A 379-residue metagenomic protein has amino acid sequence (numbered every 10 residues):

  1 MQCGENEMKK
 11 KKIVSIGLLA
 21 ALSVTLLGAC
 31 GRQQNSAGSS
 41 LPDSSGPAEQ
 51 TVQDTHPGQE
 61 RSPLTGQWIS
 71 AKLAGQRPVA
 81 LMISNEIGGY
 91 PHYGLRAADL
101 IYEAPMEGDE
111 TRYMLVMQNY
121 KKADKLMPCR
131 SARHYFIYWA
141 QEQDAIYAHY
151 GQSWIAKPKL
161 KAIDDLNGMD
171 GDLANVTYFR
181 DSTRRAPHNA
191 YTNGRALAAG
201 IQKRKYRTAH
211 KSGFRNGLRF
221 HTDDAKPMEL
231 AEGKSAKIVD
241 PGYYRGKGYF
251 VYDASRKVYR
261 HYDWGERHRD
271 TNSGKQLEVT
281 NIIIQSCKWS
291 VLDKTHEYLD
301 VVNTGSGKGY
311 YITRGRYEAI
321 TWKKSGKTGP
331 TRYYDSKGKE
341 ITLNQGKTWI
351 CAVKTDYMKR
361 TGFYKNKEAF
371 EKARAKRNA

Functional and structural regions predicted by a protein language model:
M1-E7: Short, Lys/Arg-enriched N-terminal segments with co-localized hydrophobic residues within the first ~10-30 amino acids
E7-G17: Bacterial N-terminal signal peptides that target proteins for export
A20-V24: Alpha-helical transmembrane segments
L26-A29: C-terminal motif of bacterial Sec signal peptides marking the signal peptidase cleavage site
G31-Q33: Bacterial signal peptide processing site
G38-Y102, E107-A379: A surface/extracellular/periplasmic glyco- and lipid-processing/surface-interacting theme
